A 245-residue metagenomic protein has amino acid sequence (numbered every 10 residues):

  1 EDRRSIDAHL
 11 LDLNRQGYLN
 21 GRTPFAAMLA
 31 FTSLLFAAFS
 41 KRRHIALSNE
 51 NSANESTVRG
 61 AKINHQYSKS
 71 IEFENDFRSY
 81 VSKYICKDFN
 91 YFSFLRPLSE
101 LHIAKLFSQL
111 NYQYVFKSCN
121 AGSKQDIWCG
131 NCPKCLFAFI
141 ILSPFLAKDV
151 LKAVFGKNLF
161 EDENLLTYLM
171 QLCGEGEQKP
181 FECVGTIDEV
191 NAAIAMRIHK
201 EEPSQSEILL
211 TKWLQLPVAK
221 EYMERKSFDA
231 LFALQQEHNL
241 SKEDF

Functional and structural regions predicted by a protein language model:
E1-F245: Nucleotide-activated chemistry modules centered on ATP-dependent adenylation/adenylyltransferase
